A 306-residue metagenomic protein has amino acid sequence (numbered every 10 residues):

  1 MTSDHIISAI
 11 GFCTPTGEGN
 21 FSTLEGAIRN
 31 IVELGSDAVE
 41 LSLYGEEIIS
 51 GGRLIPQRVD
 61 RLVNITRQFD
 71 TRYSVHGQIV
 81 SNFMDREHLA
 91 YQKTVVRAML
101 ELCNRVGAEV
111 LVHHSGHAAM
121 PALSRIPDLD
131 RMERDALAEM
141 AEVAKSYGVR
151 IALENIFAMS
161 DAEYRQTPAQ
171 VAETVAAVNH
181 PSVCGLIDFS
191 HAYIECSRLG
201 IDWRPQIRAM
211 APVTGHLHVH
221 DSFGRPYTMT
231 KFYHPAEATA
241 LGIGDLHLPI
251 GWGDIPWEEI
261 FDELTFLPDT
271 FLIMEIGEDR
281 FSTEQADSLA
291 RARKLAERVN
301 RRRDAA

Functional and structural regions predicted by a protein language model:
M1-A108, C184, R293-A306: N-terminal pre-domain/capping segments
M1-G11, E25, N30-V32, A172-I187 (+1 more regions): Histidine-acidic metal/acid-base catalytic patches
C13-G19, S42-E46, Q78-V80, G116-A118 (+4 more regions): Active-site beta-loop-alpha junctions enriched in small/polar residues
E18-F21, G52, P127-M132, M159-A169 (+2 more regions): Active-site glycine- and acidic-residue-rich loops that bind and position anionic ligands or nucleotide-like cofactors
F21-E33, P56-R67, A90-N104, R131-A138 (+7 more regions): Amphipathic, non-transmembrane alpha-helical secondary structure
E40, S74, V112, A152 (+3 more regions): Conserved beta-strand positions in the central sheet of alpha/beta enzyme cores
E47-L54, Q78-V95, G116-L129, F232 (+2 more regions): Surface-exposed, active-site-proximal loop segments in enzymatic domains
Q68, D85-G185: Active-site acidic/histidine proton-transfer and metal-coordination neighborhood in alpha/beta enzyme cores
